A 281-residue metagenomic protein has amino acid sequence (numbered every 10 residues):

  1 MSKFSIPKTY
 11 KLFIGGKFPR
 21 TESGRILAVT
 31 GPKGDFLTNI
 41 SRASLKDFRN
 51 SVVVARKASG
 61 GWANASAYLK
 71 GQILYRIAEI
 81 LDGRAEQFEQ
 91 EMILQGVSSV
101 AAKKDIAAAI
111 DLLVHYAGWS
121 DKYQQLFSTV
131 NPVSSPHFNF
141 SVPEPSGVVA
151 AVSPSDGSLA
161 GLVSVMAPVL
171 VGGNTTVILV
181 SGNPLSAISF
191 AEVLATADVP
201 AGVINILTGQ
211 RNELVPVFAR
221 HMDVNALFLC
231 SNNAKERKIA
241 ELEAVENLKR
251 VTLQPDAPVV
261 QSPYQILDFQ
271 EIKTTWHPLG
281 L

Functional and structural regions predicted by a protein language model:
M1-H137, S181: N-terminal Rossmann-like NAD(P)+-binding subdomain of aldehyde/semialdehyde dehydrogenases
P32, G118-A197: Conserved small-residue-rich beta-alpha loop and adjacent elements that most often cradle the phosphate/pyrophosphate
G34, K70, G173, I204 (+1 more regions): Residue-level signal for inorganic ion chemistry
A78-I80, I110, A117, V193 (+3 more regions): Alpha-helical structural signal in soluble globular domains
Q87, V97, G157, P184-L185 (+2 more regions): Short alpha-helical
M92, L113, A187-F190, A240: Hydrophobic packing residues within well-ordered alpha-helices of enzyme cores
N139, P143, G147-A150, A197-L281: Conserved NAD(P)+-binding/catalytic subdomain of aldehyde/semialdehyde dehydrogenases
